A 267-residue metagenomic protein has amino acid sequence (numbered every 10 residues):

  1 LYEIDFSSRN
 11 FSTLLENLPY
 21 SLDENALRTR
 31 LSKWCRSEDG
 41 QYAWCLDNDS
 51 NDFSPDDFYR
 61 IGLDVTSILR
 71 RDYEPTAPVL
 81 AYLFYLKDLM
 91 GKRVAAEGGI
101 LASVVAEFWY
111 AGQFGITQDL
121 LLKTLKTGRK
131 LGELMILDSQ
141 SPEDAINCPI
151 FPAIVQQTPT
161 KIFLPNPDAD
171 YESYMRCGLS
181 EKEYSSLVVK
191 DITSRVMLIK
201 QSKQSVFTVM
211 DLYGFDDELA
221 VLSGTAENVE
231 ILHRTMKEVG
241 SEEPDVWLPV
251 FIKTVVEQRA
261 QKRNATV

Functional and structural regions predicted by a protein language model:
L1-E133, I146-P149, V188, I192 (+2 more regions): P-loop NTPase motor domains
R9, E218-A220, G224: Acidic, Mg2+-coordinating catalytic modules of nucleic-acid enzymes
N10-T13, A26, R30, Q41 (+6 more regions): Exposed alpha-helical structural elements
G91-E97, E133-D138, N166-D170, D191-M197 (+2 more regions): Short C-terminal domain-edge/linker segments immediately following a structured domain
L101-V104, Y110-A111, G115-Q118, P152 (+2 more regions): Accessory regions of macromolecular translocation/handling assemblies
L122-T208: Conserved ATP-driven motor cores of ASCE-family P-loop NTPases powering translocation/secretion/packaging/pilus
D211-E218: A short, sequence-level motif marking secondary-structure junctions
